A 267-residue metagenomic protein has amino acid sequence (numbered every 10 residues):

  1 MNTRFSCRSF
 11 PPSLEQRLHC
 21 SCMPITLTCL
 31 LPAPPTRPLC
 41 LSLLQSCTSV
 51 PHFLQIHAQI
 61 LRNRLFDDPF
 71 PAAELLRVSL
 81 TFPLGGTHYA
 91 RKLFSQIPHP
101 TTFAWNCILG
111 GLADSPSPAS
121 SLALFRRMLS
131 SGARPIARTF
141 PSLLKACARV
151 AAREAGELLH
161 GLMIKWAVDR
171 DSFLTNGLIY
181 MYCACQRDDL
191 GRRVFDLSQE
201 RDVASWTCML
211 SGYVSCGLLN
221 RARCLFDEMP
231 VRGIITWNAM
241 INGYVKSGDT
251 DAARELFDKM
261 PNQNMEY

Functional and structural regions predicted by a protein language model:
M1-Y267: Alpha-helical tandem repeat RNA-binding modules
